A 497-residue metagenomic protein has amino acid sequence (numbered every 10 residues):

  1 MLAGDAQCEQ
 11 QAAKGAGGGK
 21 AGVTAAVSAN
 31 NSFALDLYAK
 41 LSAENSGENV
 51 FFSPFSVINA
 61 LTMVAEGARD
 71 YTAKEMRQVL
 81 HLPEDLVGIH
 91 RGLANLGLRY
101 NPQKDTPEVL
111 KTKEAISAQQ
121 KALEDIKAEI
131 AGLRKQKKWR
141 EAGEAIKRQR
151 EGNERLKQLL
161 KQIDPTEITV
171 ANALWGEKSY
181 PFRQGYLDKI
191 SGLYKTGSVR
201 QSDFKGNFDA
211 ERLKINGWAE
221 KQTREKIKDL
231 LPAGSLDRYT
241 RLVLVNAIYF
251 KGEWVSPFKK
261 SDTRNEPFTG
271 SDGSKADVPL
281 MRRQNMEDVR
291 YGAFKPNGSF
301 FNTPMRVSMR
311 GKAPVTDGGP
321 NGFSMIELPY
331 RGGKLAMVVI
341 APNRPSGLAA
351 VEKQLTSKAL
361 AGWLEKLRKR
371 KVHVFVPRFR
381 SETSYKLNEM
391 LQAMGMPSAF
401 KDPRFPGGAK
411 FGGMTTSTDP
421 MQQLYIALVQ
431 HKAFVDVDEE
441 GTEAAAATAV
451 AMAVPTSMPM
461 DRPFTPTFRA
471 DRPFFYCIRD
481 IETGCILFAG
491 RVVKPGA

Functional and structural regions predicted by a protein language model:
M1-V27: Short, low-structural-confidence N-terminal segments
A26-A29, F52-S53, T166, L236: Secondary-structure capping and boundary motifs in well-ordered enzyme cores
V27-S42, P54-F55: Mature N-terminal segment immediately following signal peptide/propeptide cleavage in secreted/periplasmic
N31, F51-A73, E327-P329, F464-A497: Feature captures eukaryotic membrane-trafficking machinery centered on endolysosomal pathways and lysosome-related
G47, L86-V339, N343-P345, A350 (+1 more regions): Non-catalytic, conformational "gating/processing" segments within enzyme and secreted inhibitor domains
D70, L82-V87: Short helix C-cap/helix-to-loop transition motifs enriched in small/turn-promoting residues
M76-V79: Short, surface-exposed beta-strand/strand-loop-strand elements in extracellular ectodomains
